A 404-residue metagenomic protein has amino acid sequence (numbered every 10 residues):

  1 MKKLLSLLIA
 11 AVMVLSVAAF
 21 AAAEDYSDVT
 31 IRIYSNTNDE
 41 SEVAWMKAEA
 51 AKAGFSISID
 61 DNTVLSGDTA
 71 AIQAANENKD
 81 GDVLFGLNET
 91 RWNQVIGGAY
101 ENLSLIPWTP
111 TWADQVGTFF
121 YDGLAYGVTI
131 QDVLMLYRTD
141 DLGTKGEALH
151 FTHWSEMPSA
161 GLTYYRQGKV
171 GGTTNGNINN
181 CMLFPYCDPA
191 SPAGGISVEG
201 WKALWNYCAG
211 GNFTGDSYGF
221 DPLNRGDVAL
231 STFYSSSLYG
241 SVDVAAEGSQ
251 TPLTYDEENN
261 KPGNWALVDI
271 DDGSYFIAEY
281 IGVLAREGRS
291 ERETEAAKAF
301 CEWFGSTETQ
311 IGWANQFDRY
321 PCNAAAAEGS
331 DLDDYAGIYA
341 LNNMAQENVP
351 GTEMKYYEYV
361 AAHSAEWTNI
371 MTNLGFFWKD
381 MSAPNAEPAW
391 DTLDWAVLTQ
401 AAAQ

Functional and structural regions predicted by a protein language model:
M1-L4, L8: Positively charged n-region of N-terminal signal peptides that target proteins for export
L8-S16: Bacterial N-terminal signal peptides
L15-D25: Sec-dependent signal peptide cleavage junction
Y26-N93: Early extracytoplasmic/lumenal segment of secretory-pathway proteins
N36-V43, D80, L87-D227: Extracytoplasmic ligand-binding site segments that recognize negatively charged/polar headgroups
N212-R289: Extracytoplasmic/periplasmic substrate-binding proteins
I281-A362: Mature extracytoplasmic/periplasmic domains
N348-Q404: Conserved C-terminal helix/tail region of periplasmic/extracytoplasmic solute-binding proteins
